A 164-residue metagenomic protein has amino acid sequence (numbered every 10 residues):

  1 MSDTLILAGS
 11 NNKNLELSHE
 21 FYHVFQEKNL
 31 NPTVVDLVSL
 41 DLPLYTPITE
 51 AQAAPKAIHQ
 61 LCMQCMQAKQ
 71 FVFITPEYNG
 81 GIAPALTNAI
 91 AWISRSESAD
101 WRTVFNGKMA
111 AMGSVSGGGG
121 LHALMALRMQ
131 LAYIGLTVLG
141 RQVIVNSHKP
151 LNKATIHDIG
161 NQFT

Functional and structural regions predicted by a protein language model:
M1, Y133, T137-T164: Glycine-rich phosphate/pyrophosphate-binding loop and the adjoining helix
M1-N29, I156: N-terminal beta1-alpha1 ligand-phosphate binding loop
G9-N11, L37, V115-G117: Cofactor-binding loop segments of dinucleotide-utilizing enzymes, especially the Rossmann-like FAD- and NAD(P)+-binding
E27-T33, L136-V138: A generic structural motif
L37-P55: N-terminal beta-loop-helix "entrance" segment that forms/cooperates in small-molecule cofactor or anionic ligand
V38-S39, V104, K108-M109, Q142-S147: A short, structured active-site edge motif that brings together acidic residues
A54-Q130: Helix-loop-strand module that forms the ligand-binding subsite of alpha/beta enzymes
